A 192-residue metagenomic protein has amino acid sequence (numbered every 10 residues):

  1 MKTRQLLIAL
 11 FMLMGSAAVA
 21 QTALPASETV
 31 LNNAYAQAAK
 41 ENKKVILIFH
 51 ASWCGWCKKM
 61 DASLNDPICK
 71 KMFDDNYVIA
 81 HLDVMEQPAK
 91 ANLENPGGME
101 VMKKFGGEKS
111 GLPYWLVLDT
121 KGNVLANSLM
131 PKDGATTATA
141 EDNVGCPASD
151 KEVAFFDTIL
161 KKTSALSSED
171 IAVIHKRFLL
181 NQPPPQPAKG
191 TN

Functional and structural regions predicted by a protein language model:
R4-G15: Sec-dependent N-terminal signal peptides
S16-A20: Sec/Tat signal peptide C-region and signal peptidase I cleavage site
Q21-A23, L125-M130, T136-N192: Non-globular targeting/processing and membrane-anchoring segments
S27-V45: A short beta-strand-turn-helix
L31-Y35, P67-I159: Thioredoxin-like thiol-disulfide oxidoreductase module
E41-G55, I79: Short active-site neighborhood of thiol/selenol oxidoreductases, capturing the structured segment around
K58-A62: Detector for the c-type heme attachment site
